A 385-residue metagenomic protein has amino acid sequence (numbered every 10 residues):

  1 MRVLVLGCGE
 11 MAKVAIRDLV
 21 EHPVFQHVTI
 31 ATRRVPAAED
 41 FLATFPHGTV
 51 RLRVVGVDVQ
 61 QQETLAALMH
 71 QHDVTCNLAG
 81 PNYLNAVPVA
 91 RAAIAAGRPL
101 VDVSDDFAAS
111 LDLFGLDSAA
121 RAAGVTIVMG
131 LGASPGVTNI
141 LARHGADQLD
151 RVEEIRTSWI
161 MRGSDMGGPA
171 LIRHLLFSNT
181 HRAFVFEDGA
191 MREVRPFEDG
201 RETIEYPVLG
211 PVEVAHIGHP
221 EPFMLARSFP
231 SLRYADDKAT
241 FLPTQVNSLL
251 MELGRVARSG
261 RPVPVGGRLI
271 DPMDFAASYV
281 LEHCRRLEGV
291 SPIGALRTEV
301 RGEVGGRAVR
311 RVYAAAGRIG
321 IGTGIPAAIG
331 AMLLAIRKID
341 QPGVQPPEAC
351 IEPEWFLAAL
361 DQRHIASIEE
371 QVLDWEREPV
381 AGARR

Functional and structural regions predicted by a protein language model:
V3-G9: Conserved N-terminal Rossmann-fold NAD(P)-binding element of oxidoreductases
A12, Q148-R385: C-terminal catalytic/substrate-binding lobe primarily of soluble NAD(P)-dependent oxidoreductases
L19: Aromatic pocket-lining residues of Rossmann-like dinucleotide-binding sites
H27-T29: Short beta-strand element of Class I
R34-P36, F107: Helix N-cap at the beta1-alpha1 junction of Rossmann-like dinucleotide-binding domains, i.e., the first residues
G56-V74, L78-P81: Conserved Rossmann-fold cofactor-binding substructure of NAD(P)-dependent oxidoreductases
P81, A90-S110: ADP-ribose/adenylate-binding Rossmann-like module
V103-T126: Rossmann-fold NAD(P)-binding glycine/threonine-rich loop
